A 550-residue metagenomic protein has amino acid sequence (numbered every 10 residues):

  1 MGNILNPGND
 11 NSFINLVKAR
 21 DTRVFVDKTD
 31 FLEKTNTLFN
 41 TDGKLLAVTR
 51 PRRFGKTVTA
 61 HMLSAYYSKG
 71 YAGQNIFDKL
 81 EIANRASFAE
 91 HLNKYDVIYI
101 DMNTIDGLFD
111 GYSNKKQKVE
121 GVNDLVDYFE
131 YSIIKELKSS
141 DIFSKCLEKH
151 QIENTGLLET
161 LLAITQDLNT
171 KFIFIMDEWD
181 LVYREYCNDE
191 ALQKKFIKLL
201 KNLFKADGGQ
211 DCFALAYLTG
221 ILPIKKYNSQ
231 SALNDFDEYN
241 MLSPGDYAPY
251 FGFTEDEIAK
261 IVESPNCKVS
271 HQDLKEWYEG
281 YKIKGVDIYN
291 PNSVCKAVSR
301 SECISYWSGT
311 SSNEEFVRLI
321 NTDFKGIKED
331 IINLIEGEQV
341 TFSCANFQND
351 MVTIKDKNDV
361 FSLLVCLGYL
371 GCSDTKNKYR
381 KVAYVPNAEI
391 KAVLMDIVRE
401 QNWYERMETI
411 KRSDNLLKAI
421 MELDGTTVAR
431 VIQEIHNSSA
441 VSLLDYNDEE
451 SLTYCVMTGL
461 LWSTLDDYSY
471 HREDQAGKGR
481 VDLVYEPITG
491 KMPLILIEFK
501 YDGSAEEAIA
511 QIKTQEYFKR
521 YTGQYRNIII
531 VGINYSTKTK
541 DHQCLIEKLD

Functional and structural regions predicted by a protein language model:
M1-N447: Phosphate-binding site recognition
A163-L168, L465-K491: Active-site metal-binding core of divalent-cation-utilizing nuclease and nuclease-like domains
I173, P493-I497, I529: Structural motif
Q193-K198, Y501-F518: Mg2+/Mn2+-dependent nuclease catalytic core
N202-Q210, S362-L370, T458-S463, Q511-V531: Metal-dependent nuclease catalytic cores in nucleic-acid-processing enzymes, especially RNase H-like/related
N437-H471: Acidic-basic catalytic patches of nuclease active cores, encompassing PD-(D/E)XK and other metal-cofactor nuclease
M457, V481-Y485, P493-Y501, Q515: Conserved catalytic cores of phosphodiester-cleaving nucleases, focusing on short active-site segments
R520, R526-D550: Domain-level recognition of nuclease-like catalytic cores that cleave nucleotide substrates
